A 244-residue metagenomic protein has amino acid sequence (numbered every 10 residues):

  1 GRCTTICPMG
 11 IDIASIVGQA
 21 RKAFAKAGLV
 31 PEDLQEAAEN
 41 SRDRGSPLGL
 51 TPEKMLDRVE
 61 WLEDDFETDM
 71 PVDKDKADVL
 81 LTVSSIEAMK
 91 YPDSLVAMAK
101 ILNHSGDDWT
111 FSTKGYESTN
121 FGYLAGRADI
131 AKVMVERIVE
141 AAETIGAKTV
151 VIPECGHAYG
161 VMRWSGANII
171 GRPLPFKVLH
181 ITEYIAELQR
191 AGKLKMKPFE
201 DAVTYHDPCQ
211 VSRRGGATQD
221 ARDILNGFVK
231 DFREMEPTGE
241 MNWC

Functional and structural regions predicted by a protein language model:
G1-P153, H157-G160, S165-N168: Iron-sulfur-cluster electron-transfer modules
R42, E183-R190: Short, conserved secondary-structure transition motifs
V83, E154, H180-T182, D207: Short, structured patches in soluble enzyme cores that scaffold and shape functional sites
S105, R172-L174, F228: Short, structured coil segments at secondary-structure junctions
T110-S112, K177-L179, R233-M235: General small-molecule cofactor/ligand-binding pocket signal
E140-A147, R172-H180, A186: Phosphate/diphosphate-binding loops
A167-F176, G192-K193: Short helix-capping segments at alpha-helix termini
Q189-C244: Redox cofactor-anchoring modules in respiratory/redox and cofactor-processing assemblies
